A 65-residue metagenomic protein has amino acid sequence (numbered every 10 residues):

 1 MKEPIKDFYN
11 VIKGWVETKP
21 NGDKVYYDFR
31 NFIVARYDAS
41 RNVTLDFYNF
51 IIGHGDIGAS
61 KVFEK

Functional and structural regions predicted by a protein language model:
M1-K65: Intrinsically disordered, low-complexity proline/glycine-rich segments
